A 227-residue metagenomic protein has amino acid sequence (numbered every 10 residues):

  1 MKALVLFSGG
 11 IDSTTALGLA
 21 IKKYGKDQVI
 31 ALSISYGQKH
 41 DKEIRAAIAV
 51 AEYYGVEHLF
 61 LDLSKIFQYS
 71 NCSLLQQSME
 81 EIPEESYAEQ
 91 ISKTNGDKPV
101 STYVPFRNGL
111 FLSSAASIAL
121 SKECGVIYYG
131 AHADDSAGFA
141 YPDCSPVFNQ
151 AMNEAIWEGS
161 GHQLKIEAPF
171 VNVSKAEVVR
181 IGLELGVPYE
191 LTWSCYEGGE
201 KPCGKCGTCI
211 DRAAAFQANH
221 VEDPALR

Functional and structural regions predicted by a protein language model:
M1-G186: ATP-dependent adenylation/nucleotidyltransferase module used to activate substrates
G25, P188, D211-A214: Short functional micro-motifs and their immediate structural scaffolds
G109, S113, W193-A214: Local cysteine-cluster metal-coordination motifs and their immediate loop/turn environment, predominantly Fe-S cluster
D135, F216-Q217: Glycine-rich nucleotide phosphate-binding loop and flanking beta-alpha elements of Rossmann-like dinucleotide-binding
S160, Q217-H220: Short amphipathic alpha-helical interaction/hinge segments
H162, Y189-L191, P202: A short pocket-lining beta-strand/turn micro-motif at the edge of beta-sheets
G182-E184, Y189-G198: Short, intrinsically disordered, charge-biased short linear motifs at domain edges
G198-G199, H220-R227: Short cysteine/histidine-rich metal-coordination sites, predominantly Zn2+-binding motifs
